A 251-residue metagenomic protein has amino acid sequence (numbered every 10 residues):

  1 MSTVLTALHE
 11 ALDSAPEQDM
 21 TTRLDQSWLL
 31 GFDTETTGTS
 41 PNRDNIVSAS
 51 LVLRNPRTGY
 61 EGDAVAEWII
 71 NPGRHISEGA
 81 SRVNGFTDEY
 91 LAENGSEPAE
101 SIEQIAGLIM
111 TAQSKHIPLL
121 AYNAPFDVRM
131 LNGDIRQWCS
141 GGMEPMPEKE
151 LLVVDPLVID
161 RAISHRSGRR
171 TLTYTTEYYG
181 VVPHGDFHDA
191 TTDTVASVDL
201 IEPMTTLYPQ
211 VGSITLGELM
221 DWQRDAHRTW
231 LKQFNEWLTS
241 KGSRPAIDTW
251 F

Functional and structural regions predicted by a protein language model:
M1-V47, R54-A64, A92-F251: DEDD superfamily 3′-5′ metal-dependent exonuclease/proofreading module
A64-N84: Short, surface-exposed acidic-centric catalytic microdomains
R74-H75, G85, R129, R170: A generic alpha-helix surface/boundary motif
V83-N94: Short, structured active-site "lid" loops
